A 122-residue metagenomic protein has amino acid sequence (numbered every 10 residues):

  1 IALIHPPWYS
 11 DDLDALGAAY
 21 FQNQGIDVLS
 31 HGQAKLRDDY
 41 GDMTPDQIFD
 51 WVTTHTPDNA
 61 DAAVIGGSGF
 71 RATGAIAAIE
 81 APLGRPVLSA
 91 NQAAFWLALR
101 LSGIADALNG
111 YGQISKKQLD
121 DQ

Functional and structural regions predicted by a protein language model:
I1, Y20-F21, D46-I48, A81-P82 (+1 more regions): Short, hinge-like loop/turn segments at secondary-structure boundaries
I4, W8-G66: Active-site rim beta-loop-alpha module in soluble metabolic enzymes
L13, A72-T73: Short glycine/serine/threonine-rich phosphate/pyrophosphate-binding segments that cradle anionic phosphate groups
S30-H31, E80-A94, A98: Short, acidic/small-residue loops that bind anionic groups at enzyme active sites
S68-A72, F95: Short Gly/Pro-enriched loop/turn and capping motifs at secondary-structure junctions
T73-A81: Short Gly/Thr/Asp-enriched flexible loops that form oxyanion-binding sites at enzyme active sites
S89-Q122: C-terminal functional extensions of proteins
